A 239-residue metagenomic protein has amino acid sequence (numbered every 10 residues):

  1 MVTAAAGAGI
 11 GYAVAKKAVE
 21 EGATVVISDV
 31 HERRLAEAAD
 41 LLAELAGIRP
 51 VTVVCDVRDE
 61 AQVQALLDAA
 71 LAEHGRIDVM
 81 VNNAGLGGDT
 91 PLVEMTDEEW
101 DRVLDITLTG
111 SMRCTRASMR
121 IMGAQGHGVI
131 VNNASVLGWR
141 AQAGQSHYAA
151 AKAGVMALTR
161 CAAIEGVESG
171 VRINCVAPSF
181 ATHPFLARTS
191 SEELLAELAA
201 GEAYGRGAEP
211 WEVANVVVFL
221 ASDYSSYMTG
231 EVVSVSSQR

Functional and structural regions predicted by a protein language model:
M1-V26: Canonical Rossmann dinucleotide-binding motif of NAD(H)/NADP(H)-dependent dehydrogenases/reductases, specifically
P91-L92, E99-L104, L186, L194 (+1 more regions): Substrate-binding pocket helix/loop in short-chain dehydrogenase/reductase
T115, A151, T159: Active-site helix of classical SDR
R120, I164-E165, S226: Alpha-helical segment proximal to the catalytic Tyr-Lys
S135: Residue(s) in the substrate-gating loop at a strand-loop-helix junction that position the organic substrate next
V167, R172, M228-G230: Short, small/polar-rich loop/turn modules that mediate ligand/substrate recognition or access, typified
C175, E197-Y224, M228, V235-S237: C-terminal helical subdomain
